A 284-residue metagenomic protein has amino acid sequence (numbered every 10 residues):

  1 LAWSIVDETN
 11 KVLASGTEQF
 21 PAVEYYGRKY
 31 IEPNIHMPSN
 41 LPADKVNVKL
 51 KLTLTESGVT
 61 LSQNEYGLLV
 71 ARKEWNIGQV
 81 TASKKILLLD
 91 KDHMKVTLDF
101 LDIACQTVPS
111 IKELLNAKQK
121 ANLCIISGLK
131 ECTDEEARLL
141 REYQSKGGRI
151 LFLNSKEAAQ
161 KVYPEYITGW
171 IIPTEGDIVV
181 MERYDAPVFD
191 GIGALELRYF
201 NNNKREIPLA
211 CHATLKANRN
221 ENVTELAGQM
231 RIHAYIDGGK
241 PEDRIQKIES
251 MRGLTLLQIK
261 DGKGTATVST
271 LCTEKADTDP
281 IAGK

Functional and structural regions predicted by a protein language model:
L1-D7, Y25-P33, L41, V46-K51 (+3 more regions): Extracellular ligand-binding/catalytic regions of CAZymes and related secreted enzymes and adhesion modules
S4-L13, T55-S57, I103: Change "in extracellular beta-sheet-rich domains … of secreted and cell-surface proteins" to "in beta-sheet-rich domains
T9, G16-E18, N64: Short hydrophobic alpha-helix segments
L13-Y25: Solvent-exposed serine/threonine-rich low-complexity stretches and specific carbohydrate-binding patches
K45-N47, S57-L123, S127, N154-A158 (+2 more regions): Aromatic-Pro/Gly-enriched surface loop or interdomain linker that acts as a lid/target-recognition segment
S83-K84, Q119-N122, K146-R149, G262-T265: Loop/turn elements at helix/coil->beta-strand transitions in domains of secreted/extracellular proteins
K130-T214: A glycine-rich, often tryptophan-bearing local segment used as a flexible ligand/cofactor-contacting loop or short
P173-T174, D185-D237, R244-G262, T270-K275: Extended, composition-driven regions rather than compact fold-specific motifs
